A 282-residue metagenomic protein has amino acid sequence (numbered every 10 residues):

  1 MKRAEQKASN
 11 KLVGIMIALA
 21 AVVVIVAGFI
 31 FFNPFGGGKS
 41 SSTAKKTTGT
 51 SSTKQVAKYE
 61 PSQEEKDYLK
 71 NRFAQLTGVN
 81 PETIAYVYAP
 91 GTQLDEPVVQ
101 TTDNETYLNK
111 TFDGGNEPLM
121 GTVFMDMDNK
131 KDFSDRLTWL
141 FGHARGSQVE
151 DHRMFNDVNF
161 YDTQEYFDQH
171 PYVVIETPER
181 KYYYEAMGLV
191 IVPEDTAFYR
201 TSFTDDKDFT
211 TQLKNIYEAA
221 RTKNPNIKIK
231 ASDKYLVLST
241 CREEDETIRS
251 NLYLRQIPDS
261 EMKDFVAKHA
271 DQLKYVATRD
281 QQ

Functional and structural regions predicted by a protein language model:
M1-K11: N-terminal Lys/Arg-rich, disordered targeting/topogenic segments
S9, V13, K39-S42: Short linear sequence motif anchored by a di-proline
M16-I30: Hydrophobic membrane-insertion alpha-helices, especially the h-region of bacterial N-terminal signal peptides
I30-Q282: Solvent-exposed, non-transmembrane regions of membrane-associated and secreted proteins
